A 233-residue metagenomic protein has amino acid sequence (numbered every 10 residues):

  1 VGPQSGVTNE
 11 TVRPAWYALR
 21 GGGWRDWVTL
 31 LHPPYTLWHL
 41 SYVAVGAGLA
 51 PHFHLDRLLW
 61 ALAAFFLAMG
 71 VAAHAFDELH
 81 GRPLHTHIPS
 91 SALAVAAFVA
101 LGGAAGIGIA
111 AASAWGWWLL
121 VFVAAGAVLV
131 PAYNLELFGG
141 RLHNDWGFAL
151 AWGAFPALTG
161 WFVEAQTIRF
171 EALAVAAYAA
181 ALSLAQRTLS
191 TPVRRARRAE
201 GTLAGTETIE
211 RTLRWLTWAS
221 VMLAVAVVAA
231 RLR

Functional and structural regions predicted by a protein language model:
G6-T86, A92-V130, L150-R233: Hydrophobic alpha-helical transmembrane segments
L135-W146: Membrane-helix interface "capping/anchor" motifs
